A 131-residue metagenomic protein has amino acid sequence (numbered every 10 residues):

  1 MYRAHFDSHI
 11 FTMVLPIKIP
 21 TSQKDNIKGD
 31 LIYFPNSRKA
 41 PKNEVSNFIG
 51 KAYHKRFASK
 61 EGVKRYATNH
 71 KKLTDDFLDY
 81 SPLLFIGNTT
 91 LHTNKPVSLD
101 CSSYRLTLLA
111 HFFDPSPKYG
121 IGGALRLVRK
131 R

Functional and structural regions predicted by a protein language model:
M1-P82, N88, T107, I121-G123: Catalytic core of non-heme Fe(II) oxygenases with the double-stranded beta-helix
R38-K42, T90-L91, K95-R131: Non-heme Fe(II)/2-oxoglutarate
